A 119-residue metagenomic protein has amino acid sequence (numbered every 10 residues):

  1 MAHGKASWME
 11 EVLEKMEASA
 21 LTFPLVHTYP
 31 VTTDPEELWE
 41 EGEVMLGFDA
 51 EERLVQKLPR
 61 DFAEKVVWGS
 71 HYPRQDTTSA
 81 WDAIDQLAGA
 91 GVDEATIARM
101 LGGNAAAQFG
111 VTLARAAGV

Functional and structural regions predicted by a protein language model:
M1-E37: Aromatic-lined glycan-binding groove of carbohydrate-active enzymes
A2, F48, G69-S70: Active-site flanking residues adjacent to catalytic metal/cofactor-binding acidic residues
A6-W8, L25, M45, E52-Q56 (+2 more regions): Mid-to-C-terminal alpha-helical segments outside catalytic/metal-binding sites
E36-E40, R60-F62: Short, conserved loop/helix-junction motifs that constitute active-site signature segments in enzyme catalytic cores
